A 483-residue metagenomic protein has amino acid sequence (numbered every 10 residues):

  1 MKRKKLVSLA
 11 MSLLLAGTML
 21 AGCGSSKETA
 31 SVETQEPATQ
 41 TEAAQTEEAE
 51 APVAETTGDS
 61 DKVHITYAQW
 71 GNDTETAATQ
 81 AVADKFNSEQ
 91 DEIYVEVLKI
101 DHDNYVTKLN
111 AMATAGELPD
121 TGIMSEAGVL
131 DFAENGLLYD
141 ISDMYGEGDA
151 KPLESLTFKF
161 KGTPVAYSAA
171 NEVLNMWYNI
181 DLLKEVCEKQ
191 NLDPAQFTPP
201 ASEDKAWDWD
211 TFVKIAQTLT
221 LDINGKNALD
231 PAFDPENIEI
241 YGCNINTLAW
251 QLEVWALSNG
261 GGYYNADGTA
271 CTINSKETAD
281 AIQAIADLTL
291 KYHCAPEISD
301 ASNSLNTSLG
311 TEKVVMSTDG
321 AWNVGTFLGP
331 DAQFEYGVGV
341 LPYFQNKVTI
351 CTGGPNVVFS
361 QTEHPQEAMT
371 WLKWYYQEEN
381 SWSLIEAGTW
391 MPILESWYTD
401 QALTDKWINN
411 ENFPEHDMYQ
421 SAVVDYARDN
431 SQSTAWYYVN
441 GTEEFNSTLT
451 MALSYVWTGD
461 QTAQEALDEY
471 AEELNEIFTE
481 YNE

Functional and structural regions predicted by a protein language model:
L20-V32: Bacterial lipoprotein signal-peptidase II cleavage site
A51-G58, S125-W177, D181-K184, D210 (+5 more regions): Hinge/lid segment of periplasmic solute-binding proteins
V63, S88, Y94-E96, G162 (+3 more regions): Extracytoplasmic/periplasmic substrate-recognition and gating elements
K85-L153, K159, T163-A166, E185-C187 (+3 more regions): Extracytoplasmic "Venus flytrap"/periplasmic binding protein-like
V129-L137, E154-P200, V213-Q217, N244-G268 (+2 more regions): Periplasmic solute-binding protein
Y139-P152, P194-D204, A232-G242, G261-A281 (+4 more regions): Short, solvent-exposed loop/beta-turn-alpha elements that line the ligand-binding surface or hinge of extracytoplasmic
V213-Q217, V254-W255, D267-S299, L328-G329 (+1 more regions): Glycine-centered hinge/linker elements that transmit conformational signals in sensory and ligand-binding systems
A332, G339, E386-S447, M451 (+2 more regions): Long, aromatic- and glycine/proline-rich binding clefts that accommodate carbohydrate-like moieties
